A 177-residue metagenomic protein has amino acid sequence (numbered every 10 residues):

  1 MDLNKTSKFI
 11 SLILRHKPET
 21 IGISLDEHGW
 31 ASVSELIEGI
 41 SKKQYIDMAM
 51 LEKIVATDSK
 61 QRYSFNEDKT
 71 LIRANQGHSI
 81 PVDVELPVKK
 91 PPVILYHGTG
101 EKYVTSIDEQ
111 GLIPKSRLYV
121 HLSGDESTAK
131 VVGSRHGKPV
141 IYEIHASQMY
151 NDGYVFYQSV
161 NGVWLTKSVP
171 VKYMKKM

Functional and structural regions predicted by a protein language model:
M1-L95, T99-V120, E126-M177: Conserved NAD+-utilizing ADP-ribose enzyme module
